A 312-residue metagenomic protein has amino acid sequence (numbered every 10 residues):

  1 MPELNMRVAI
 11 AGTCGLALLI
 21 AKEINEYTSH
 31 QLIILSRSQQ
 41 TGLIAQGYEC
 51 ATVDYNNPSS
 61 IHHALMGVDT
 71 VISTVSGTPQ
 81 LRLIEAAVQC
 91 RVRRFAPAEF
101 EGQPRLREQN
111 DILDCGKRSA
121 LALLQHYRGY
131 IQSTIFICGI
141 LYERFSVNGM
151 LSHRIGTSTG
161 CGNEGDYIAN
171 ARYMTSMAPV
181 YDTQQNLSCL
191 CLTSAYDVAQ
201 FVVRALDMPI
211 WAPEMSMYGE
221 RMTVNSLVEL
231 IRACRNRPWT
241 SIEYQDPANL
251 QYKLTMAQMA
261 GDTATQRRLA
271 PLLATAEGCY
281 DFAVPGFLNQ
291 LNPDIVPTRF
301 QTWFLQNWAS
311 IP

Functional and structural regions predicted by a protein language model:
P2-Q31, L35-S38, A45, P58 (+1 more regions): Oxidoreductase cofactor-interface core, primarily capturing Rossmann-like NAD(P)-dependent enzymes
I33, E49-A51, T134, T240-Q245: General small-molecule cofactor/ligand-binding pocket signal
S36-R93, P97, E101-Q109: NAD(P)H-binding glycine-rich loop region in Rossmannoid oxidoreductase-like domains and their noncatalytic homologs
N56-H62, L141-R144, P247-L254: A short acidic, often aromatic-flanked loop/helix-cap motif at beta-alpha or helix-coil junctions that lines enzyme
E85, Y196-R204, Q301, L305: Amphipathic alpha-helical segments that line or abut small-molecule/effector binding pockets and mediate allosteric
M215, E220, V224-F282: Terminal hydrophobic/aromatic helix or amphipathic segment near a protein terminus
G286-P312: Amphipathic terminal alpha-helices
